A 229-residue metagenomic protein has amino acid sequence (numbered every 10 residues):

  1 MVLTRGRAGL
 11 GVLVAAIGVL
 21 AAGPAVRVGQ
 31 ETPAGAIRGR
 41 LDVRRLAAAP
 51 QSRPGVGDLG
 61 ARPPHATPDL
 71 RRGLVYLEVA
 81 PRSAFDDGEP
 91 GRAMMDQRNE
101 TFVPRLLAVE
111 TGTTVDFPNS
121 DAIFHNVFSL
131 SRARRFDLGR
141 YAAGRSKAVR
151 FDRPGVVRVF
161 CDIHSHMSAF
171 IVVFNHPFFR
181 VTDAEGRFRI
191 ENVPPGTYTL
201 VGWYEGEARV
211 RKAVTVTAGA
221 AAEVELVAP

Functional and structural regions predicted by a protein language model:
V2-L13: Bacterial N-terminal signal peptides that target proteins for export
G11-A21: Bacterial N-terminal signal peptides
A25-P229: Extracytoplasmic copper-binding redox domains, predominantly the cupredoxin/blue-copper superfamily
